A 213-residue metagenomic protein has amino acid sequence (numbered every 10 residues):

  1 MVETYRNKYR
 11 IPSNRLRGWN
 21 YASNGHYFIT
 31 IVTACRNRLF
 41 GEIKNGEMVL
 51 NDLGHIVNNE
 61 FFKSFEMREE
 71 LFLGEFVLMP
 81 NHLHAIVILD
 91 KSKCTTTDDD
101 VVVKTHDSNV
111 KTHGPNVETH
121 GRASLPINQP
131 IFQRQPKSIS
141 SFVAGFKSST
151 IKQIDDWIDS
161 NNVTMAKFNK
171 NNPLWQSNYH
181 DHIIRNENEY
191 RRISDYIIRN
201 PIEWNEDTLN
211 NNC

Functional and structural regions predicted by a protein language model:
M1-C213: Short catalytic/metal-binding and nucleic-acid-binding patches
